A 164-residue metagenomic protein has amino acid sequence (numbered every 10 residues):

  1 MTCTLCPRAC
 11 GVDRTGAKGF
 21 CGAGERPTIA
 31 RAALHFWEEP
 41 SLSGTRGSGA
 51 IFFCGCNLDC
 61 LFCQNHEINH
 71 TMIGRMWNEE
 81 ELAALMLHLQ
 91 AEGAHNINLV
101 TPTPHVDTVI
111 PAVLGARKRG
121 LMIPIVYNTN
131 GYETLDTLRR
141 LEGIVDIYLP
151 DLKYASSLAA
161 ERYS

Functional and structural regions predicted by a protein language model:
M1-A32: Cysteine-cluster motifs in flexible loop/terminal segments that predominantly coordinate metals
C21-I147, S156-L158: Conserved Radical SAM active-site core
K153: Cell-envelope and extracellular/periplasmic
E161-S164: Anionic-ligand binding region
